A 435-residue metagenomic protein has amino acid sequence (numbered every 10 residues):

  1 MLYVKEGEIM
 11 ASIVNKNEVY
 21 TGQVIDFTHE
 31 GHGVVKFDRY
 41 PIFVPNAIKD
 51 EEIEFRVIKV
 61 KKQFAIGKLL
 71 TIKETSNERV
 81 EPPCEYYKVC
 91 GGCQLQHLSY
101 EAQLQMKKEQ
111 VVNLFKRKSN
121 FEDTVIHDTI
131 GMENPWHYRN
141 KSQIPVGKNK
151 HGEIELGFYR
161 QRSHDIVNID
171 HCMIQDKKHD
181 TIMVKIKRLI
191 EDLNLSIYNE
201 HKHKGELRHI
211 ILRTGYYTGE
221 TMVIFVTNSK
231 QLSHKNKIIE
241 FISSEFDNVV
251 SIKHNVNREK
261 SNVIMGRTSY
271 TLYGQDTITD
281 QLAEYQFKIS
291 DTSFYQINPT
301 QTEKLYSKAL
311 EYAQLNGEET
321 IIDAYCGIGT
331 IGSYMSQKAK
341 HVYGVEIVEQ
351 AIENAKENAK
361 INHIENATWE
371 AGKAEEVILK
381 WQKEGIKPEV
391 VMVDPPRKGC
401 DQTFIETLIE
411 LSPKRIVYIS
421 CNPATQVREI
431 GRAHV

Functional and structural regions predicted by a protein language model:
L2-P82, Y86, E376: Terminal RNA-binding accessory module
L2-V4, A11-Y20, H29, H234-R432: Rossmann-like S-adenosyl-L-methionine
G33-D38, G157-R160, I224-V226, A355: Short, acidic/hydrophobic/Gly-rich beta-strand patch recurrent on exposed beta strands that often constitutes part
D50, Q175, N298: Short, conserved phosphate/pyrophosphate- and ester-handling motifs at nucleotide-, phospho-/glycolipid
E54-R56, Q143, I322: Hydrophobic beta-strand signal
L70-P82, K88-I197, Y217, L232: Extended interfacial segments that mediate partner engagement and assembly in macromolecular machines
L212, G219-N228, Q286-S290, V390: Short, aliphatic-rich beta-strand segments
